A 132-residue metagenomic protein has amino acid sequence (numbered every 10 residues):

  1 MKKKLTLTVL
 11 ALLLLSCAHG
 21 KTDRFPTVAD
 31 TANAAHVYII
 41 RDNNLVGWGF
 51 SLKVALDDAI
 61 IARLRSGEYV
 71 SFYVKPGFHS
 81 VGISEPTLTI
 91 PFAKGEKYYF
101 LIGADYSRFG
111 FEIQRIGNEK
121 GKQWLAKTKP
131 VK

Functional and structural regions predicted by a protein language model:
M1-A18: Sec-dependent bacterial lipoprotein signal peptides
C17-K132: Short loop/turn and low-complexity linker motifs enriched in small/turn-promoting residues
